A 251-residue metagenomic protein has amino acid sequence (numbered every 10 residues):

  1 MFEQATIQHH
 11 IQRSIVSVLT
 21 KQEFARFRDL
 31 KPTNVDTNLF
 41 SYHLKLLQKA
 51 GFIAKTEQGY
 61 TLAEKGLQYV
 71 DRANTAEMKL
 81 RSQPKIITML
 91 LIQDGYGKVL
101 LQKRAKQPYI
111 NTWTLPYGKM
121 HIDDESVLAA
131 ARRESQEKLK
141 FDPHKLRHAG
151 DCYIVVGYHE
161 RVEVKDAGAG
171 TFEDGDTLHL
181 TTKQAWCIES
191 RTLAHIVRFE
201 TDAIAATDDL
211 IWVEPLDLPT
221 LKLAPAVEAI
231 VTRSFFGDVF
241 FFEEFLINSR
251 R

Functional and structural regions predicted by a protein language model:
E3-I15, E77-V99: Conserved N-terminal beta-strand and adjoining loop/helix that marks the start of the Nudix/MutT-like hydrolase domain
Q12-T20, V70: Hydrophobic residues on short alpha-helical segments
V18-D36, S190, A194-R251: Nudix hydrolase/Nudix homology domain
P32-T37, K98-F141: Conserved Nudix-box catalytic region and its N-terminal flanking loop in Nudix hydrolases and closely related
T33-K49: Short amphipathic alpha-helical interaction segments
Q48-Q58: A short, conserved structural fragment
G59-M89: Acidic, metal-coordinating catalytic segment for phosphate/diphosphate chemistry, firing primarily on the Nudix
K85, D94-G97, Y153-I204: Active-site-adjacent beta-strand/loop module that shapes the phosphate/pyrophosphate-binding cleft
